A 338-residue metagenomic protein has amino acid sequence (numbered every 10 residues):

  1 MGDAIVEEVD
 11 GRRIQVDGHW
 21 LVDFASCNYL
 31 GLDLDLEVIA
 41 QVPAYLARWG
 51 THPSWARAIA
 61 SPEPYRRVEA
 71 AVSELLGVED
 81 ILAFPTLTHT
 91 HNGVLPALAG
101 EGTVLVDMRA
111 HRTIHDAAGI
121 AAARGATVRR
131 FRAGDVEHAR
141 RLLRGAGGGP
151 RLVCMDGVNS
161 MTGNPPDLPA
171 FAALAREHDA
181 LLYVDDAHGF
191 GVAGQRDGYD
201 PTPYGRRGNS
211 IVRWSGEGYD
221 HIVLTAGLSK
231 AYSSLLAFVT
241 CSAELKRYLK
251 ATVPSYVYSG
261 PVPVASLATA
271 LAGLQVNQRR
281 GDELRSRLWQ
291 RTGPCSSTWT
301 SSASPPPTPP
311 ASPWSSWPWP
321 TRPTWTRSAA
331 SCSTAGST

Functional and structural regions predicted by a protein language model:
M1-T51, A180: N-terminal "arm"/small-domain region of PLP-dependent enzymes with the aminotransferase-like
L32-D33, V192, I211-W214, F238-A243: Short beta-strand-to-turn element immediately C-terminal to the catalytic PLP-Schiff-base lysine in fold type I
A40-T86: Conserved N-terminal alpha-helix of the aminotransferase class I/II PLP-enzyme fold
L95-R112: Conserved PLP-anchoring active-site segment centered on the Schiff-base-forming lysine
R129-V184: Active-site phosphate-binding strand-loop segment of PLP-dependent enzymes
E217-H221, T225-Q278: Conserved core segment of the aminotransferase class I/II
R285-G293, S302-A335: Conserved PLP-binding catalytic core of the aspartate aminotransferase-like
